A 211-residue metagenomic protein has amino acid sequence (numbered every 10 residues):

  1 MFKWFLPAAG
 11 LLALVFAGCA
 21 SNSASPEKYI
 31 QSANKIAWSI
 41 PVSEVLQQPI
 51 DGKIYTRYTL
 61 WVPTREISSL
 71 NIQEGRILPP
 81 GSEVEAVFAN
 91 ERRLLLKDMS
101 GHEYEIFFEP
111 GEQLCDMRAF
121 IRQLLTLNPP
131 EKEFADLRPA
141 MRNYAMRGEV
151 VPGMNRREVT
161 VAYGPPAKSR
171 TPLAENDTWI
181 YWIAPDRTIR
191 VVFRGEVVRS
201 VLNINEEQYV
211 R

Functional and structural regions predicted by a protein language model:
M1-A9: Bacterial N-terminal signal peptides that target proteins for export
V15-G18: C-terminal motif of bacterial Sec signal peptides marking the signal peptidase cleavage site
A20-R211: Residues within mature, well-folded domains
